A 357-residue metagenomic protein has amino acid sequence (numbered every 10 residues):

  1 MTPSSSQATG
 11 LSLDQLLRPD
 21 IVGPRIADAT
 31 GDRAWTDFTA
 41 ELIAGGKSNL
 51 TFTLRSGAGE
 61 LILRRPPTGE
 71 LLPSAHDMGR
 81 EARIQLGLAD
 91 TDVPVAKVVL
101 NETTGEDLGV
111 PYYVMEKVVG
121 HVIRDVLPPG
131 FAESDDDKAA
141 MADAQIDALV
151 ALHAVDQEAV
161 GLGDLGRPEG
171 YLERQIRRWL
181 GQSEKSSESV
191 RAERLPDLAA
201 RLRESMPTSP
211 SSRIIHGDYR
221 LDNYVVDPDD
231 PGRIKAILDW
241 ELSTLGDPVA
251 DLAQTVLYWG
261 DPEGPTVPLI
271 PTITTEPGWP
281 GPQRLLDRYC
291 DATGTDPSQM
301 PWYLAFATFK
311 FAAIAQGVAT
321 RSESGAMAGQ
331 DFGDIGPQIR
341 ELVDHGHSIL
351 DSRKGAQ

Functional and structural regions predicted by a protein language model:
T2-R33: Juxta-kinase regulatory segment immediately upstream of eukaryotic protein kinase catalytic domains
T39-I214, D229-G232: ATP-binding pocket architecture of kinase catalytic cores
G166-R167, T295-A307: All-alpha amphipathic helical-bundle segments outside canonical DNA-binding/catalytic cores that form hydrophobic
I214-H216, L221: Catalytic-loop of the protein kinase fold
Y224-V226: Hydrophobic residue at the +6 position relative to the catalytic HRD Asp in the kinase catalytic loop
L238-S243: Activation of the activation-loop gatekeeper triad in protein kinase-fold domains
A250-T293, A307-G325: Active-site activation/catalytic loop segments of kinase-like enzymes and analogous catalytic loops in related
T295-Q299, A313-Q357: Helical subdomain adjoining the active site within ATP-dependent kinase catalytic cores
